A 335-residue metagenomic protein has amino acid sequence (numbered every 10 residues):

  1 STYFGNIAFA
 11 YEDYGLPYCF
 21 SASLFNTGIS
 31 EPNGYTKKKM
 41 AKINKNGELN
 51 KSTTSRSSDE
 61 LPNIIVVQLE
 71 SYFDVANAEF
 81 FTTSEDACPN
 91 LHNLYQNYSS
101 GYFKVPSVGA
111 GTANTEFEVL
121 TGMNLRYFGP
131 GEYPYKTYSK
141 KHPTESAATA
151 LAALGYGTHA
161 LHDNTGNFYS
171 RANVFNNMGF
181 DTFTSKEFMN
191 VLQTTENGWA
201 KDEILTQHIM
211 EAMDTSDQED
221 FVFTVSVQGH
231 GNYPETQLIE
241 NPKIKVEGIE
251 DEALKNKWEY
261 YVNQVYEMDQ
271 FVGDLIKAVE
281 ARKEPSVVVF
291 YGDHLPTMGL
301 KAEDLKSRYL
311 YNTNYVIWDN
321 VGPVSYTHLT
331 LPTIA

Functional and structural regions predicted by a protein language model:
S1-Y11: Transmembrane and membrane-interface helices of multi-pass, inner-membrane envelope-modifying transferases
T2, G15, E145-S146: Serine-centered coil/turn micro-motif
Y11-D13, G109-A110: Membrane-interface micro-motifs in multi-pass membrane enzymes
Y14-F25: Intramembrane catalytic core of multi-pass membrane enzymes that act on lipidic substrates
L24-D59: Helix-hairpin-helix/helix-loop-helix acidic hairpins
K51-D59, Q68-L69, D74-L329, A335: Solvent-exposed soluble domains appended to multi-pass membrane proteins
